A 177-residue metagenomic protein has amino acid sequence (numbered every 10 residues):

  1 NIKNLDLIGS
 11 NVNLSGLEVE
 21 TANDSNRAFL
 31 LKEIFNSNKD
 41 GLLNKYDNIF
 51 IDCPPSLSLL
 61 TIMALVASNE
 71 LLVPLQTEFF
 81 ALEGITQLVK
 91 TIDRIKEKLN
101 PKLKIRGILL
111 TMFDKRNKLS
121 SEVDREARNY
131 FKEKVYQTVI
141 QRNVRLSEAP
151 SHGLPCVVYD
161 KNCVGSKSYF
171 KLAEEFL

Functional and structural regions predicted by a protein language model:
N1-N44, L99, A149-H152: P-loop/Walker-type NTP enzyme "switch/lid" segment
S10, T138, R142, K161: Active-site donor-binding loop signature of nucleotide-sugar glycosyltransferases
S15, Q141, S147, V157: Nucleotide phosphate-binding site architecture
D24-R27, A81-G84, G165: Short, conserved glycine- and acidic-residue-centered signature motifs in active-site or ligand-binding loops
L30-E33, Q87, T91, E122-E126 (+2 more regions): Alpha-helical elements of Rossmann-like donor-binding domains used by nucleotide-donor carbohydrate transfer enzymes
D40-V144: Conserved catalytic-core segment of NTP-binding enzymes
P150-K171: C-terminal boundary of histidine-terminating zinc-finger modules
